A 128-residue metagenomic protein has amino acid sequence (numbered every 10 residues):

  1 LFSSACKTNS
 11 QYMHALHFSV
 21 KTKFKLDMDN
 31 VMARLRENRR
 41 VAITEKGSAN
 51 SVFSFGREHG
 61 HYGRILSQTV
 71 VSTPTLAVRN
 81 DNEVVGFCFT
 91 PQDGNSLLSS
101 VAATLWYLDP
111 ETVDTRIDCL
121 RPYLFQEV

Functional and structural regions predicted by a protein language model:
L1-G94: C-terminal substrate-binding/catalytic lobe of Rossmann-fold NAD(P)-dependent oxidoreductases
V84-V128: Generic C-terminus detector
